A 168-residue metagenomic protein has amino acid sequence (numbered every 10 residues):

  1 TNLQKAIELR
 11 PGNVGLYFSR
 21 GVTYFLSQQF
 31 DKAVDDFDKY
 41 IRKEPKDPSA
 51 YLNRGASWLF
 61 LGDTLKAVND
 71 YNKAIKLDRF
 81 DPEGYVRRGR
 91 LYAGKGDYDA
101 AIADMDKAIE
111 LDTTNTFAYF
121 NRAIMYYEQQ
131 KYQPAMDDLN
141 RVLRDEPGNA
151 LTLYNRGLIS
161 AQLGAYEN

Functional and structural regions predicted by a protein language model:
T1-N168: Alpha-helical tetratricopeptide repeat
